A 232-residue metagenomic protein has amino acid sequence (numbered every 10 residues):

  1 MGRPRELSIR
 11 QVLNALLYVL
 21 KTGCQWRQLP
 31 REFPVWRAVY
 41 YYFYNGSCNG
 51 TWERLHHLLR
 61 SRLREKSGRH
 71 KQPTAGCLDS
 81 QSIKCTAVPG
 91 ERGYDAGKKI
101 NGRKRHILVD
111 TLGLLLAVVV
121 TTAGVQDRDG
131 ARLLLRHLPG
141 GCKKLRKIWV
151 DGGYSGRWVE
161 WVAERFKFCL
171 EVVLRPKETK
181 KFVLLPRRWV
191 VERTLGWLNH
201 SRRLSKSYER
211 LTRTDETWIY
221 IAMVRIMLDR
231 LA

Functional and structural regions predicted by a protein language model:
M1-A232: Short alpha-helical elements
